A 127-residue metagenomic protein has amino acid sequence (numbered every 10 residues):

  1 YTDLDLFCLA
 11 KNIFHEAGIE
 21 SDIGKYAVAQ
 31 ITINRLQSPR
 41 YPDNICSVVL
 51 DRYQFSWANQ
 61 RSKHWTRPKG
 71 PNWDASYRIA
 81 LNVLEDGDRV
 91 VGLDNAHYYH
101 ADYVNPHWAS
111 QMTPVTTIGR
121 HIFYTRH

Functional and structural regions predicted by a protein language model:
Y1-H127: Bacterial extracytoplasmic/cell-wall-associated proteins, especially those involved in peptidoglycan
